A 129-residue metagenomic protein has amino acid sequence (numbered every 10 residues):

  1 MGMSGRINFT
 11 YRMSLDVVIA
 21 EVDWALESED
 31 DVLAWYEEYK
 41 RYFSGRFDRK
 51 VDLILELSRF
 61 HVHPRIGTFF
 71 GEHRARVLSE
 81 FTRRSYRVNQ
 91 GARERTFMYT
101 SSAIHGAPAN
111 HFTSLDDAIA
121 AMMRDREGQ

Functional and structural regions predicted by a protein language model:
M1-Q129: Amphipathic, Lys/Arg-enriched alpha-helical "gate/interface" segment within cytosolic domains that mediates
